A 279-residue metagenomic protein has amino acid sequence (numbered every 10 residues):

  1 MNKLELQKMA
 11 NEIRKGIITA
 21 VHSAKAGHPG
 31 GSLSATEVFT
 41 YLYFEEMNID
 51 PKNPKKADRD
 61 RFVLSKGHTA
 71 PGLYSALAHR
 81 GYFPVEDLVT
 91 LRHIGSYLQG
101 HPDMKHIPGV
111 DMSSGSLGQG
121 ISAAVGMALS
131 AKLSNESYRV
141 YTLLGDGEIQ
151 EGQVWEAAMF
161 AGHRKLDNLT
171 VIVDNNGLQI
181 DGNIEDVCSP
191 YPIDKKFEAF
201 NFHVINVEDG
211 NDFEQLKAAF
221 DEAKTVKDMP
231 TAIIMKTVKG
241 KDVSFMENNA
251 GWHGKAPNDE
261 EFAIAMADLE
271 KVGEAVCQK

Functional and structural regions predicted by a protein language model:
M1-I13: N-terminal hydrophobic or amphipathic helices/low-complexity stretches enriched in small/hydrophobic/Pro/Gly
A10-A26, D174-N176: N-terminal capping segment at the start of a domain
I17-V21, S32-H163: Cofactor-binding active-site loop characterized by glycine-rich and histidine/acidic residues
V63, T170, N206, A232-I234: Structured core elements
Y74-S75, D103, Q153-W155, D181-E185 (+1 more regions): Short acidic, glycine/serine/threonine-rich loops at helix termini
R80, V187, E247-G251: Short secondary-structure boundary/capping segments
G109, S113-S116, I121-T225: Thiamine diphosphate
F213-K279: Glycine/aspartate-rich loop-and-adjacent alpha/beta segment that forms the canonical ThDP
